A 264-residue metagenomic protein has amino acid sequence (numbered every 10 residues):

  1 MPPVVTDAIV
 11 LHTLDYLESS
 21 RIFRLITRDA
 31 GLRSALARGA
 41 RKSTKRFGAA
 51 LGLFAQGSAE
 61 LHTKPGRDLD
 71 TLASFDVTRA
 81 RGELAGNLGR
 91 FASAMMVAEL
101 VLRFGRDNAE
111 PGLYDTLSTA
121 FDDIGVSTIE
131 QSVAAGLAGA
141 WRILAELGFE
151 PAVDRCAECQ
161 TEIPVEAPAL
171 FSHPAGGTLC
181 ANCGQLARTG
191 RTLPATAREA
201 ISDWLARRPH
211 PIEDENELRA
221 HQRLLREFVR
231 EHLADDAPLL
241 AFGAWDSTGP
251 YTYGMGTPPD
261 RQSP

Functional and structural regions predicted by a protein language model:
M1-I22, I26-P264: Non-catalytic alpha-helical scaffolds and adjoining flexible linkers that form interface surfaces for assembly
